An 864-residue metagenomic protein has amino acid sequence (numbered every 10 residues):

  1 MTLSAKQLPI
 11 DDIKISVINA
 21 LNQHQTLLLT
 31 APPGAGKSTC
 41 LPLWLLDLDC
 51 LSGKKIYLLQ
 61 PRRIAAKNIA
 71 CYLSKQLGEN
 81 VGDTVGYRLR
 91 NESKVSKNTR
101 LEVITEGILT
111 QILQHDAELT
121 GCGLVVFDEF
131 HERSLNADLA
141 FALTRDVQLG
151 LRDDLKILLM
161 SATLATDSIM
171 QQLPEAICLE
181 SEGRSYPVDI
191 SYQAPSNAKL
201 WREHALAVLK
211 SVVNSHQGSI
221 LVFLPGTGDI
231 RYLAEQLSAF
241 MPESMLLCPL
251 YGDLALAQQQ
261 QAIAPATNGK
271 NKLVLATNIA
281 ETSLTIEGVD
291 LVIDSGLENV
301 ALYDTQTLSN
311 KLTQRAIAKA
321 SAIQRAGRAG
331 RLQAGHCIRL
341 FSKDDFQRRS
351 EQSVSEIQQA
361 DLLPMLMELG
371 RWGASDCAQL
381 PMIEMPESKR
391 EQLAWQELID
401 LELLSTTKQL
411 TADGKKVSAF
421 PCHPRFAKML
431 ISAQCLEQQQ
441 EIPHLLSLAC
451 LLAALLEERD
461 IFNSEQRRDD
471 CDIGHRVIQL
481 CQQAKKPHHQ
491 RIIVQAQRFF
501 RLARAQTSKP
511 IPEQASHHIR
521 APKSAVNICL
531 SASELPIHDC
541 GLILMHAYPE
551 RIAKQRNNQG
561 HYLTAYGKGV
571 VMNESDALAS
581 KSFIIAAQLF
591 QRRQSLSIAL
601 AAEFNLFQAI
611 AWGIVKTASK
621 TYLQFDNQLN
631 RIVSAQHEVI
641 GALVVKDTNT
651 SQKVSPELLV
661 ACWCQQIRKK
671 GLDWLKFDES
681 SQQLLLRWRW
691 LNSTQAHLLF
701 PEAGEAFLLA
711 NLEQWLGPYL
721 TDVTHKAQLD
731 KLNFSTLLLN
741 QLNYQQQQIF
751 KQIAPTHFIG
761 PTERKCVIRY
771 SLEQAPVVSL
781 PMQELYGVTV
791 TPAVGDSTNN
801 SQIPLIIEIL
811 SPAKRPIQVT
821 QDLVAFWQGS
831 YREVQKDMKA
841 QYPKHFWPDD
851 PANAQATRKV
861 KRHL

Functional and structural regions predicted by a protein language model:
M1-M429, K509-E513, H517-V526, I584 (+4 more regions): P-loop NTPase motor module signature
A20, Q172, V208, P265 (+19 more regions): Residues that form generic nucleotide/phosphate-binding pockets
Q23, N214-H216, A579, S680 (+1 more regions): Solvent-exposed loop and beta-edge segments used for protein-protein assembly and interaction
V126-F127, A255, Q259, S432-D460 (+1 more regions): Charge-dense polyanion-binding interfaces
E182, R331-L332, A360-D361, L446 (+4 more regions): A short, structural micro-pattern
S244, P249, I293, A301 (+6 more regions): Second RecA-like catalytic domain
I263-A264, S531-K581, N733-G787: Flexible, glycine/threonine-enriched loop-and-boundary segments that flank and lead into catalytic domains of large
L629-L864: A positional "C-terminalness" feature that preferentially activates on distal terminal regions of long, nucleic
